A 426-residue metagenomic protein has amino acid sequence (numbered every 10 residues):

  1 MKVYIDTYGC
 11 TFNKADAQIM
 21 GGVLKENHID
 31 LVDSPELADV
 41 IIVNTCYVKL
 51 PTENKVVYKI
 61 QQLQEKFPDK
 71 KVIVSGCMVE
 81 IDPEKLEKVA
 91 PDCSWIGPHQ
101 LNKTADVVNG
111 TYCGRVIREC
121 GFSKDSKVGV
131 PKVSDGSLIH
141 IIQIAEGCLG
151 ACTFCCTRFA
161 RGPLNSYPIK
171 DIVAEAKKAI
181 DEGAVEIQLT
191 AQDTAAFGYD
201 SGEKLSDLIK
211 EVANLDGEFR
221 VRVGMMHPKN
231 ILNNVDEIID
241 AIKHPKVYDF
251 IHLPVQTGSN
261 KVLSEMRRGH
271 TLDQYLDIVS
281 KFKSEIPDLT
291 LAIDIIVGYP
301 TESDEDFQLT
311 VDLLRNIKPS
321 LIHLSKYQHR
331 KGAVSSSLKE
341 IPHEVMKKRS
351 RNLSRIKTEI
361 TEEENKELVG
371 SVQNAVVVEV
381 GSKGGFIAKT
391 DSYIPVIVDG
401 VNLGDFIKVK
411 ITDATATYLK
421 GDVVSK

Functional and structural regions predicted by a protein language model:
M1-A196, I251, D273-S284, Q308 (+4 more regions): Proteins enriched for Cys/Gly/acidic motifs involved in redox and nucleic-acid/cofactor modification
V3, V40-I41, H140, I187 (+7 more regions): Conserved beta-strand core positions
V72-G76, I81-D82, L86, D181-D304: Conserved SAM/AdoMet-binding glycine-rich loop
N102, G150, G162, A195 (+5 more regions): Glycine-centered loop/turn positions within well-structured domains that cap or flank conserved ligand/cofactor-binding
D135-L138, C148-L149, V247, T257 (+5 more regions): Short flexible coil/turn linkers enriched for glycine and charged/polar residues that connect secondary-structure
I172, L189, V223, L253 (+5 more regions): Conserved, mostly hydrophobic/aromatic
Q328-H329, S337-K426: Terminal RNA-binding accessory module
